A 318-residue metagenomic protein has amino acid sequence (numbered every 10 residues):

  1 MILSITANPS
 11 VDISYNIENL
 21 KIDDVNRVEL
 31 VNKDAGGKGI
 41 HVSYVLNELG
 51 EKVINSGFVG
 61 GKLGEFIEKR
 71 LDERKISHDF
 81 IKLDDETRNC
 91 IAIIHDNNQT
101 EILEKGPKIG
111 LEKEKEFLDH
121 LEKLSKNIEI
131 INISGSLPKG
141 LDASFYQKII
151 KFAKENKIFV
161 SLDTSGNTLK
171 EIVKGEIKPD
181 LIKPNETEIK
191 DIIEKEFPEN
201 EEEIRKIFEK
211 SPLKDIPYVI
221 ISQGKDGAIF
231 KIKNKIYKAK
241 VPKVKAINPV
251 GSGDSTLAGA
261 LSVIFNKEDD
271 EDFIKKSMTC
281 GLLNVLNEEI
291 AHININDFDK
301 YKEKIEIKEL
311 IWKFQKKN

Functional and structural regions predicted by a protein language model:
M1-D23: Positively charged, low-complexity intrinsically disordered leader regions
R27-T87: Substrate-binding N-lobe of the ribokinase-like
I93-N127: Conserved phosphate-binding/catalytic loop of the ribokinase/pfkB sugar-kinase fold
K115-L118, A143-I150, P198-R205, K238-V244: Charged helix-capping and loop-helix junction motifs
I128-P138: Short acidic, glycine-rich surface-loop motifs adjacent to enzyme active sites
Q147-F159, D163-N234: Conserved phosphate/ATP/ADP-binding segment of small-molecule kinases
K214-Y218, K225, K240-E303: Conserved post-catalytic alpha-helical subdomain immediately downstream of the catalytic base and nucleotide-binding
D297-N318: Phosphate/ribose-recognition catalytic cores of enzymes acting on nucleotide-derived substrates
